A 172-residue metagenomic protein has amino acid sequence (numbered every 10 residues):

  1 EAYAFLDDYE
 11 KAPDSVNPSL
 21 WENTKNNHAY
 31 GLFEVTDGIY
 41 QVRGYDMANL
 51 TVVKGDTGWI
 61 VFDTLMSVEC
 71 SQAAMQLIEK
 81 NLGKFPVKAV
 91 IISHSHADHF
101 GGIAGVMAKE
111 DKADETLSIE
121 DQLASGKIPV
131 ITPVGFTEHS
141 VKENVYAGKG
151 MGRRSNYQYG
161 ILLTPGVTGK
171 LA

Functional and structural regions predicted by a protein language model:
E1-A29: N-terminal pre-domain segments of enzymes
Y3, Y9, Y30, Y40 (+4 more regions): Sequence-level detector for tyrosine residue identity
P13-D14, L32-I39, K170-A172: Short Pro/Gly-enriched beta-strand edge/turn motifs at strand-loop
L20-T24, Y40-G44, V167-A172: Short, solvent-exposed secondary-structure boundary motifs
K25-F85: Conserved beta-strand hairpin/beta-sheet module of binuclear metal-dependent hydrolase folds, prominently
C70, Q76-A172: Active-site HxH/HxHxD metal-binding segment of metal-dependent hydrolases
